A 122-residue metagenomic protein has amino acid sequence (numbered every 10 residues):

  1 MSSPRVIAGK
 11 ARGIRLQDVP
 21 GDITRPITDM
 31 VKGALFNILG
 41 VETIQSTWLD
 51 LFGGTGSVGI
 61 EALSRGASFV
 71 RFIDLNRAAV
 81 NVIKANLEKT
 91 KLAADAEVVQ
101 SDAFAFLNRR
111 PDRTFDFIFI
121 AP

Functional and structural regions predicted by a protein language model:
M1-P122: Class I S-adenosyl-L-methionine-dependent methyltransferase catalytic core
